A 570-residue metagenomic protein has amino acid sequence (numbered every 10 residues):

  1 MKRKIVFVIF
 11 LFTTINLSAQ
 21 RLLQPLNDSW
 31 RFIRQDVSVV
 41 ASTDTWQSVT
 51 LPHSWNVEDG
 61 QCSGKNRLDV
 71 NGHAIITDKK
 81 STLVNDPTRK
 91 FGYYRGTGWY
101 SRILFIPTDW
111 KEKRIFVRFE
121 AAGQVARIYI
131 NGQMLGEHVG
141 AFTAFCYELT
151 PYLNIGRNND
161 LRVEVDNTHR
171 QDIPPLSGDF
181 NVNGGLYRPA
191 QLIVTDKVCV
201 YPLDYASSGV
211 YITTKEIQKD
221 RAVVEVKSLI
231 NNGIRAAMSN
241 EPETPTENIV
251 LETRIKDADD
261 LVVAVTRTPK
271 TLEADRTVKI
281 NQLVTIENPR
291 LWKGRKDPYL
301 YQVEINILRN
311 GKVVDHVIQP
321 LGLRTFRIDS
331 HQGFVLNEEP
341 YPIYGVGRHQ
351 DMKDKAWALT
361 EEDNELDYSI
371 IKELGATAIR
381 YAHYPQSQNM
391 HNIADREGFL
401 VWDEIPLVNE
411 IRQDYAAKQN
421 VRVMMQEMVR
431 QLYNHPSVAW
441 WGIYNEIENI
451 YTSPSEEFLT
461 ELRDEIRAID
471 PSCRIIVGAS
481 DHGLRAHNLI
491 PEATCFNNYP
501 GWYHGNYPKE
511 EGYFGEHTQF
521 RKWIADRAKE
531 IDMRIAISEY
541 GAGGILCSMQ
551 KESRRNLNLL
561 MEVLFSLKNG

Functional and structural regions predicted by a protein language model:
M1-F12, L17-Y381, M424, A439-W440 (+4 more regions): Secreted/periplasmic carbohydrate-active enzymes, especially glycoside hydrolases
K227, Y368-I371, A378-G570: Substrate-binding/catalytic cleft of secreted carbohydrate-active enzymes, primarily glycoside hydrolases
